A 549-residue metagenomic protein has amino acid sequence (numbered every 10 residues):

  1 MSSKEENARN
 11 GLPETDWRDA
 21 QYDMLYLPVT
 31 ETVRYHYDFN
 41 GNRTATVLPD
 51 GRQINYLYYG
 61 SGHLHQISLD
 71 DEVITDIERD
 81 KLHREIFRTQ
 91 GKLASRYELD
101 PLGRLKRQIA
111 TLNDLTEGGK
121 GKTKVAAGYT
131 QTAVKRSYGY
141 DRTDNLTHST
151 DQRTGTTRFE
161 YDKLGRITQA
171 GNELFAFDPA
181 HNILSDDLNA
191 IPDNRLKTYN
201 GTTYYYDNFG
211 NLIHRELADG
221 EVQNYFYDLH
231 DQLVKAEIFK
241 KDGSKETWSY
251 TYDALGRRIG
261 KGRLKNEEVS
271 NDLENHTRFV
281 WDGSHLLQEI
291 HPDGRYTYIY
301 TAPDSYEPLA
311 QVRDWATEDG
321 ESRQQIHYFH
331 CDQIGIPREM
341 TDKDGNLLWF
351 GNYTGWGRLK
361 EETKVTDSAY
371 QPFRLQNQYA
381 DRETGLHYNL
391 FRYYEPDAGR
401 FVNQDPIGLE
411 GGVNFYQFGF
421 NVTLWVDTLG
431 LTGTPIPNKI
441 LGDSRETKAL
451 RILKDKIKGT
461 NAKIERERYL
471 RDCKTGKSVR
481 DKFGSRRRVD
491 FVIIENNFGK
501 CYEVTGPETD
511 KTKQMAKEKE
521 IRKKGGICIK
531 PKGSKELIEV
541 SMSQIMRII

Functional and structural regions predicted by a protein language model:
M1-R9, D23-P28, Y35, F39 (+17 more regions): Beta-turn initiation residues at beta-strand->coil junctions
E5-T32, L112-A133, E267-D272, T317-D319: Intrinsically disordered, low-complexity Ser/Thr- and acidic-rich flexible linkers and loops, especially at boundaries
R34-Y35, Y56, I77, Y97 (+15 more regions): A residue-level detector for well-ordered beta-strand positions
L57, S61, T130, K135-T143 (+3 more regions): Surface-exposed extracellular loop regions of Gram-negative outer-membrane beta-barrel proteins
D178-P192, Q311, A316-L390, T423-W425: A motif-centric feature for acidic-aromatic and gly/ser/thr-rich catalytic loops and repeats
E339-M340, R358-E362, R392-V402, P406 (+1 more regions): Short, low-complexity export/processing leader segments characterized by acidic and small residues
T432-I549: Catalytic toxin/effector domains delivered as secreted proteins or via bacterial secretion systems
